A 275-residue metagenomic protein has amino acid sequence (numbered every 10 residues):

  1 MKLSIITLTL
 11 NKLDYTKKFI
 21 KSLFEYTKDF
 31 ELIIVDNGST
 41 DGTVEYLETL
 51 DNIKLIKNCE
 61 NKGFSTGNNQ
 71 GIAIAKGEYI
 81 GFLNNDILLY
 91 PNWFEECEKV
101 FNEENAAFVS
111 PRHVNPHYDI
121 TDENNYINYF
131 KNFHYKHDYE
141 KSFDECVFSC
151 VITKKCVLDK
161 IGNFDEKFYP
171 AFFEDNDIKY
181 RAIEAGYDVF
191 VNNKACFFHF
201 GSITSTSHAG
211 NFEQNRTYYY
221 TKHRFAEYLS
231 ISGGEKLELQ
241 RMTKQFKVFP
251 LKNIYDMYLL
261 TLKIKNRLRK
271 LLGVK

Functional and structural regions predicted by a protein language model:
K21-F30: Short, acidic, metal-binding catalytic loop of nucleotide-sugar glycosyltransferases
S22, D36-E45, E60, Y90: A conserved acidic beta->alpha catalytic loop
N58-A75: Glycine-rich, basic loop-to-helix element that forms the pyrophosphate-binding segment of sugar-nucleotide handling
S65, N115, F133-C156, A171: A recurrent flexible, glycine/aromatic-enriched loop bordering the glycosyltransferase active site that acts as
I80: Short aromatic/hydrophobic "clamp" motif used to bind/position activated sugar donors
L88-N124: Conserved donor NDP-sugar-binding/catalytic core segment of glycosyltransferases
A171-D177: Acidic donor-binding loop at a coil-to-helix junction in glycosyltransferase catalytic cores that engages
F190-G210, Y218: Active-site donor/metal-binding and catalytic loop motifs of nucleotide-sugar-dependent glycosylation enzymes
